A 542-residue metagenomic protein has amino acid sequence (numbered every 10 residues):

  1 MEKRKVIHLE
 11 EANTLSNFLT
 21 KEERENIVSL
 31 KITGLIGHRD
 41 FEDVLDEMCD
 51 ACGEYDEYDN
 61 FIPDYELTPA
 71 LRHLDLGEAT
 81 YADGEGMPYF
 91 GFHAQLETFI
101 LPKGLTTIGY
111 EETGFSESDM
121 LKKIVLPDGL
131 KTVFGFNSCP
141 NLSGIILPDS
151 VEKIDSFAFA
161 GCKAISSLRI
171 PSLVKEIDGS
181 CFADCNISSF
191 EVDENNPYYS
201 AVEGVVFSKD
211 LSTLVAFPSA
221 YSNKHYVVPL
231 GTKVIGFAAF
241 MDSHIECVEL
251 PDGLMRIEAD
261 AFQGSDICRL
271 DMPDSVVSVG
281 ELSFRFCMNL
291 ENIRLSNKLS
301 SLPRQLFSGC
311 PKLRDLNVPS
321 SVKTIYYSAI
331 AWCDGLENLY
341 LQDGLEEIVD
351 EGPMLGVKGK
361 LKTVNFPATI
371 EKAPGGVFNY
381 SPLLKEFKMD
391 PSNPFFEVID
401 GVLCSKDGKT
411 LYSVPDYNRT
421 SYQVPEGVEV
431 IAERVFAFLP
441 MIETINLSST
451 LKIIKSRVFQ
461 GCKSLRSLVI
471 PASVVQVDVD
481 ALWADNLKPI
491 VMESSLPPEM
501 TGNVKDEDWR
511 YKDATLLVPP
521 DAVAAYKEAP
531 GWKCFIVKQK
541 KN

Functional and structural regions predicted by a protein language model:
M1-E11, V28-H38, D56-G84, A94-T107 (+18 more regions): Structural signature of tandem-repeat unit edges
E10-F18: Surface-exposed ligand/attachment interfaces on beta-rich extracellular proteins
D43-M48, Y81, T132, S283: Extracellular leucine-rich repeat
V44-C52, Y89-F92, F115-S116, F136-N137 (+5 more regions): A structural signal for leucine-rich repeat
A529-C534: Helix-loop-beta element that forms the nucleotide-linked donor phosphate-binding surface in glycosyltransferases
